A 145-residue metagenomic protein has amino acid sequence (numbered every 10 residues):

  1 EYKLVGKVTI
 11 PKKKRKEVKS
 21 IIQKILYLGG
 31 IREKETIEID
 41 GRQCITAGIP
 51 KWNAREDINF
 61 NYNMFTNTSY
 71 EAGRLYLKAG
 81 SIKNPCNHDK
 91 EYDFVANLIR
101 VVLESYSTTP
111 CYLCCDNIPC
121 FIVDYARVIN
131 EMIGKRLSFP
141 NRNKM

Functional and structural regions predicted by a protein language model:
E1-M145: Acidic (Asp/Glu-rich) sequence patches and key acidic residues that form negatively charged surfaces used
